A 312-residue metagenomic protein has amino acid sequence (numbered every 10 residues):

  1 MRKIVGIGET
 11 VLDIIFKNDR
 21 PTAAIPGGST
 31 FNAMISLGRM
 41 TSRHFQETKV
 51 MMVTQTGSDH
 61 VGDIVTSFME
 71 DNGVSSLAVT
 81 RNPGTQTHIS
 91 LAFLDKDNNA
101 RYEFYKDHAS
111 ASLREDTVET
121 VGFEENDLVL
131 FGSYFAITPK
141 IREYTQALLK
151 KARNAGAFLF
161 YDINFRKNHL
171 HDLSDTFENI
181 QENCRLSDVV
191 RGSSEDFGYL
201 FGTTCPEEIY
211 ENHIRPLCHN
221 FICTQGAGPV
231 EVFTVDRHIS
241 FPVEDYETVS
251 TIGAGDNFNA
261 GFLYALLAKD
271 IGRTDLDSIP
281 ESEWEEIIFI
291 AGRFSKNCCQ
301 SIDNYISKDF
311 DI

Functional and structural regions predicted by a protein language model:
M1-N18: Positively charged, low-complexity intrinsically disordered leader regions
R2, P206-I312: Conserved phosphate-binding/catalytic region of the ribokinase-like
T10, S29, Y134, I163 (+1 more regions): Active-site metal-binding loops of divalent metal-dependent hydrolases
I14, F45-F131: Conserved N-terminal subdomain of the carbohydrate kinase-like
R20-R39: Short catalytic helix/loop segments, enriched in acidic residues and glycine and frequently bearing histidine
A33-E47, L94, A265-L267: Alpha-helix C-terminal capping segments
V121-G122, E182-N183, I214: Structural alpha-helical scaffold elements that stabilize or flank donor/cofactor-binding regions in carbohydrate
I137-E211, P229: Conserved beta-alpha-beta core of the PfkB/ribokinase-like small-molecule kinase fold
